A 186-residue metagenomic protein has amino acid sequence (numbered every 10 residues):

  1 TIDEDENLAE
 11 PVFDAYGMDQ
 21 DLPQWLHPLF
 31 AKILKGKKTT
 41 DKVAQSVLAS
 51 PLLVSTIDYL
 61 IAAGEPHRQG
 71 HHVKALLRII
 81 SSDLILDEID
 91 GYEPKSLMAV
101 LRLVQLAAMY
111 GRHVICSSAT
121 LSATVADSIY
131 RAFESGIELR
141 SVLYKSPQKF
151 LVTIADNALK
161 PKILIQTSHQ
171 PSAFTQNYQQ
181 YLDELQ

Functional and structural regions predicted by a protein language model:
T1-Q186: N-terminal helicase ATP-binding lobe
